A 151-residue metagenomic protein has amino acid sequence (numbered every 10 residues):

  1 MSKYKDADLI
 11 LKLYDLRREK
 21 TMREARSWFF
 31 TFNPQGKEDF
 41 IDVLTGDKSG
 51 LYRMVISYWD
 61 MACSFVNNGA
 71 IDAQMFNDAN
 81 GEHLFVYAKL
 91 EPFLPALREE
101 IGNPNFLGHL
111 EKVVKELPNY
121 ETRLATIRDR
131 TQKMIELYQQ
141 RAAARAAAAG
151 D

Functional and structural regions predicted by a protein language model:
M1-D151: Acidic, Ser/Pro/Thr-rich low-complexity regulatory regions and the short amphipathic helical interaction modules they
